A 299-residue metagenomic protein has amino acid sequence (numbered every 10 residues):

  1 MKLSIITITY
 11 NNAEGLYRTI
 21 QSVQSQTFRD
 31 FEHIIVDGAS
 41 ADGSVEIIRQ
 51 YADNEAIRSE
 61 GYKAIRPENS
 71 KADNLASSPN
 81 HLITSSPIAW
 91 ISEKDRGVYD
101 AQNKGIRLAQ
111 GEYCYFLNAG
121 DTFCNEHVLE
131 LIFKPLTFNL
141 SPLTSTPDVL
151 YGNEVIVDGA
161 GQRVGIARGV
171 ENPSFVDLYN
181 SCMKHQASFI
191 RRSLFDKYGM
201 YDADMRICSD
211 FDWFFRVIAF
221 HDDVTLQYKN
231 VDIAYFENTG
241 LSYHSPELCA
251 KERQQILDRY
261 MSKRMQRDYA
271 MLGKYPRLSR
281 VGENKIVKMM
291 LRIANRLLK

Functional and structural regions predicted by a protein language model:
M1-I57, E68-S245: Nucleotide-sugar donor-binding/catalytic module of glycosyltransferases that assemble extracellular/cell-envelope
I218-D222, G240-L241, L257-Y260, R277-V281: Short amphipathic alpha-helical patches
V231-D232, F236, Y243-D268: Catalytic core of nucleotide-sugar-dependent glycosyltransferases
S262-K299: Membrane-proximal basic amphipathic "stem/tether" segments
